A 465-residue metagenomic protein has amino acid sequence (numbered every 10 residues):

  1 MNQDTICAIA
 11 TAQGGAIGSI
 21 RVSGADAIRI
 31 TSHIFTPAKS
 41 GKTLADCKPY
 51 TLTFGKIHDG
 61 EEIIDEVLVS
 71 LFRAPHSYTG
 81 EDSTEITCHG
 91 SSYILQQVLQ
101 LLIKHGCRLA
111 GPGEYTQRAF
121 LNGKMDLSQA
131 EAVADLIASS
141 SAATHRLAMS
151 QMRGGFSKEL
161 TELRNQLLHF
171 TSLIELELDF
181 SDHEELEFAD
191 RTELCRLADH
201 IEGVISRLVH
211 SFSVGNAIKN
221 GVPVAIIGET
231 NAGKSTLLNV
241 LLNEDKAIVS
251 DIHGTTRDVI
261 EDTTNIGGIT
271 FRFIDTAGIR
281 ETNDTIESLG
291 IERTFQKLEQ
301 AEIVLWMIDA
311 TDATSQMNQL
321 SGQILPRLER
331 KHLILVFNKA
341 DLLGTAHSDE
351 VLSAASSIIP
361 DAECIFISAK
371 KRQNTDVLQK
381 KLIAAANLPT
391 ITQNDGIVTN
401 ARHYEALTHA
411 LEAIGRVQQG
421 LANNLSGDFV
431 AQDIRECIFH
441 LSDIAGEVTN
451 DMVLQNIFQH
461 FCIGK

Functional and structural regions predicted by a protein language model:
M1-R146, S150, G154, R327-L335: A glycine-rich (often HGG/GG-containing) alpha/beta subdomain
N2-I9, H145-N265, T282-D284, Q300 (+1 more regions): C-terminal-of-GTPase-core extension/linker across diverse P-loop GTPases
A12-Q13, D26, L178, T294 (+1 more regions): Glycine-rich beta-alpha junction loops
S23, G90, L241, T276 (+2 more regions): Glycine-rich, N-terminal phosphate-binding loop of Rossmann-like dinucleotide-binding domains
T53-D65, V69-R73, G254-T282, Q300-I303: Switch I (G2) and immediately adjacent beta-strands of P-loop GTPase domains
R108, T270-R272, E363: Conserved beta-strand segments of alpha/beta enzyme cores
F273, M307, V336: Generic enzyme active-site microenvironment
E287-T311: Inter-motif core of Ras-like GTPase G domains
